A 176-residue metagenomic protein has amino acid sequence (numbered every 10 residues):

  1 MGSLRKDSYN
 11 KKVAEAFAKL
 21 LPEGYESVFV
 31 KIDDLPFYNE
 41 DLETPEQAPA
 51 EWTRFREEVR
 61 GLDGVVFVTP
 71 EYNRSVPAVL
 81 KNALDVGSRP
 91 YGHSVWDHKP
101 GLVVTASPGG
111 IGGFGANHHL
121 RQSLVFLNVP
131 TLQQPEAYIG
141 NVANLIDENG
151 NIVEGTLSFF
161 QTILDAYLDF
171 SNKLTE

Functional and structural regions predicted by a protein language model:
M1-Y25: N-terminal beta1-alpha1 ligand-phosphate binding loop
G2-S3, I32, A106: Cofactor-binding loop segments of dinucleotide-utilizing enzymes, especially the Rossmann-like FAD- and NAD(P)+-binding
P22-F29, P130: A generic structural motif
V28-F37, E136-N144: Short connector loops at secondary-structure junctions
I32-P49, I146-D147: N-terminal beta-loop-helix "entrance" segment that forms/cooperates in small-molecule cofactor or anionic ligand
Q47-L127: Helix-loop-strand module that forms the ligand-binding subsite of alpha/beta enzymes
P130-E176: Glycine-rich phosphate/pyrophosphate-binding loop and the adjoining helix
